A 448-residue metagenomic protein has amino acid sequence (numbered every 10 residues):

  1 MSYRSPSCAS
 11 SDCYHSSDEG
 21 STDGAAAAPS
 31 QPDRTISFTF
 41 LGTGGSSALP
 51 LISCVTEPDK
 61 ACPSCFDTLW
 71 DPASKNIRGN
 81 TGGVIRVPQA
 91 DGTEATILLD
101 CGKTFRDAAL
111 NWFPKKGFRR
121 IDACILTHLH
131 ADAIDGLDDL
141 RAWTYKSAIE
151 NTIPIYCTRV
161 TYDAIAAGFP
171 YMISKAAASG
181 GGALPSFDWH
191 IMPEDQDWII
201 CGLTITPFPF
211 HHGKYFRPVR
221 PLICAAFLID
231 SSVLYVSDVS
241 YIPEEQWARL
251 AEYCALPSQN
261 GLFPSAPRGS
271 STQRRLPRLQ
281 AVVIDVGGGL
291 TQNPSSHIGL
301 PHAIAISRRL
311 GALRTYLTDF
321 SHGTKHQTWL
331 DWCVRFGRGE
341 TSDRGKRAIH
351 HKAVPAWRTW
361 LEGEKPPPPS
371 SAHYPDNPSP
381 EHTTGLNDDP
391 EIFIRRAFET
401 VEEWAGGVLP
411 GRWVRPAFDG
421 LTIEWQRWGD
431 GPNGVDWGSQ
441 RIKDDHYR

Functional and structural regions predicted by a protein language model:
S2-W112, G182-R268, A417-R448: Core dinuclear metal-dependent hydrolase active-site scaffold
R34, N151-T152, A178-D188, C201-L203 (+2 more regions): A short helix-to-beta-strand connector/capping loop
F38, I165, T315: Residue-level signal for inorganic ion chemistry
P88-L98, G102-C157, L276-Q280: Active-site metal-binding motif and surrounding structural segment of the metallo-beta-lactamase
L99, T127, V236-S237, I284 (+1 more regions): Active-site flanking residues adjacent to catalytic metal/cofactor-binding acidic residues
K103, A131, S240-Y241, G288 (+1 more regions): Short, glycine/acidic-enriched loop or turn micro-motifs at the edges of active sites
K146-W189, T383-F393: Active-site neighborhood of divalent metal-dependent phosphoester bond hydrolases
E244-R448: Binuclear metal-ion centers of metallo-dependent hydrolases, dominated by the metallo-beta-lactamase
